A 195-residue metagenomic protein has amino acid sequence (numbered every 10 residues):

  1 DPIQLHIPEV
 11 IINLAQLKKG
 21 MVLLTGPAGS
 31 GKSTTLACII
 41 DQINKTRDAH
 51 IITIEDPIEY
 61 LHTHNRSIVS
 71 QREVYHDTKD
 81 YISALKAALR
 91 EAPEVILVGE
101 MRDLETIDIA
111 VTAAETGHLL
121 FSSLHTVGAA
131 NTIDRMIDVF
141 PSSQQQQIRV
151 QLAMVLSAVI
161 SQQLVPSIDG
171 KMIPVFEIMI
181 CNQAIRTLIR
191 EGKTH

Functional and structural regions predicted by a protein language model:
D1-H195: Short, flexible helix-loop junctions that flank or precede catalytic/ligand sites
